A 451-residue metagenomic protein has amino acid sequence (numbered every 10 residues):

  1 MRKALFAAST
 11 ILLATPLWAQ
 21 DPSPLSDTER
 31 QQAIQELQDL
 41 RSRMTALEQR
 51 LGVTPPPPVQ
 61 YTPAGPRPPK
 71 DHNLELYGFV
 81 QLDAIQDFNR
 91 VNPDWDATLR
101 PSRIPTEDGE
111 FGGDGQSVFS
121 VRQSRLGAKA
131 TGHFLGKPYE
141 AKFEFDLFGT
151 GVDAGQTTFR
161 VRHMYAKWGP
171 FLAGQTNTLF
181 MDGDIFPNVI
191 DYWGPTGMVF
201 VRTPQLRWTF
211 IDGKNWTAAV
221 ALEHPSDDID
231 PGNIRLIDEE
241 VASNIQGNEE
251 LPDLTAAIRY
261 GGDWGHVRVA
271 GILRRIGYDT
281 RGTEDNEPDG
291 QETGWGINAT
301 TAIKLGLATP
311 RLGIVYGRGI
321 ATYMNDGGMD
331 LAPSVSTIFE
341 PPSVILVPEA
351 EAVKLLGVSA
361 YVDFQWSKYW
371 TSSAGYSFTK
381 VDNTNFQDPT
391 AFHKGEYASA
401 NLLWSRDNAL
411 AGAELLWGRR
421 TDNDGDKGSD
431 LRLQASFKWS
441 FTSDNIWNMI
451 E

Functional and structural regions predicted by a protein language model:
M1-W18: Gram-negative bacterial Sec-dependent N-terminal signal peptides
A19-W95, W447-E451: N-terminal periplasmic/intermembrane-space "pro-region" immediately following the signal or transit peptide
P63-P231, N248-H266, T301-Y316, I320-T322: Outer membrane beta-barrel
R90-D94, D153-T158, D184-D191, I229-Q246 (+6 more regions): Outer-membrane beta-barrel translocator domains and adjoining extracellular loop/strand segments of Gram-negative
V121, F159, V201, E250-D253 (+4 more regions): Membrane-spanning beta-strands of outer-membrane beta-barrel proteins
P138-G149, H224, V269-R275, S372-T384 (+1 more regions): Transmembrane beta-strand segments that form the barrel wall of outer-membrane beta-barrel proteins
G261-F392, W447-E451: Detector for outer-membrane/organellar transmembrane beta-barrel domains, recognizing the amphipathic beta-strand
R406, G428-E451: Outer-membrane beta-barrel "beta-signal"
